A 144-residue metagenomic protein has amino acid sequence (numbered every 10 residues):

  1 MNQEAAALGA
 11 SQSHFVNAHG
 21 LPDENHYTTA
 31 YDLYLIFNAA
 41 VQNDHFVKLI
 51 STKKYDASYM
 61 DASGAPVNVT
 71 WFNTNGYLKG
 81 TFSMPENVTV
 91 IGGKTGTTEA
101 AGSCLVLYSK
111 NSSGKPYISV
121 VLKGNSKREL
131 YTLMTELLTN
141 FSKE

Functional and structural regions predicted by a protein language model:
M1-E144: Penicillin-recognizing serine hydrolase domain
